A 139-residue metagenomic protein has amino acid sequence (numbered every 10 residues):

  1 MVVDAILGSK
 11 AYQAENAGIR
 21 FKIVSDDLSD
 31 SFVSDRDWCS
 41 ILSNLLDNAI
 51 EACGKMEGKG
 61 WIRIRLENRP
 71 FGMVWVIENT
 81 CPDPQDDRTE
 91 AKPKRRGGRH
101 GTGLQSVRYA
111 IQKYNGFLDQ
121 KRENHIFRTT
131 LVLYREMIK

Functional and structural regions predicted by a protein language model:
M1-A17: Short beta-to-alpha transition helix within the HATPase_c
R20-L42: Conserved short strand/loop->alpha-helix "switch" segment adjacent to the catalytic nucleotide/phosphoryl-transfer site
D35-G58, A110: Conserved ATP-binding N-box helix of the HATPase_c
E51, F71-Q105: Glycine-rich/acidic phosphate-handling loop/turn and adjacent ATP-lid/helix of nucleotide-binding kinase/ATPase domains
K59-F71: Short beta-strand/loop element within the Bergerat-fold HATPase_c
D83, E123-T130, E136: Glycine-rich nucleotide-binding loop
S106-G116: Conserved glycine-/histidine-rich ATP-lid loop and adjacent helix of the Bergerat-fold HATPase_c
N115-H125: Glycine-rich ATP-binding loops of the HATPase_c
